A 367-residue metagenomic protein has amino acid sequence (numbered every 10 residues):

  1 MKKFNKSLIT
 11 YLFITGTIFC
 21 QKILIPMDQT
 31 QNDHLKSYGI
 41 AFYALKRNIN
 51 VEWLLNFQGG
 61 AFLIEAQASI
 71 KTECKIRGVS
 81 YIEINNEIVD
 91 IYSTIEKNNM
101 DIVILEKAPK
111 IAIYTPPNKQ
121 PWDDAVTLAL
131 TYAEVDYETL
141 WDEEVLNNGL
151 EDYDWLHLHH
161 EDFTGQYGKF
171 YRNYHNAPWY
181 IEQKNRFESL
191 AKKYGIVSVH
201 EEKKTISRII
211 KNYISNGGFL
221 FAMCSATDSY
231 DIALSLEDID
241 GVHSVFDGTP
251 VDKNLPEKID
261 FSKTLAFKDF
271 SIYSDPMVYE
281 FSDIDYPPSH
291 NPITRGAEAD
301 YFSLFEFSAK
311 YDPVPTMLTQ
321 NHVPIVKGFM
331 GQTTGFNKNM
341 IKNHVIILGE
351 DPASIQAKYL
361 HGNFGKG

Functional and structural regions predicted by a protein language model:
K2-Y11: Sec-dependent signal peptide recognition, specifically the positively charged N-region followed immediately by
C20-D124, A133: Hydrophobic targeting/anchoring helices
Q21-P26, N32-L63, D240, M330-G367: Extracellular ligand-binding/catalytic regions of CAZymes and related secreted enzymes and adhesion modules
K22-I23, D28-N32, L63, Q67-T72 (+2 more regions): Helical hinge/lid and interdomain linker segments adjacent to catalytic or ligand-binding clefts that mediate domain
N50-F57, L140-E143, S244-D247: Surface-exposed patches in mature extracellular/periplasmic domains of secreted proteins
P121-D124, T131, D228, D247 (+1 more regions): Catalytic beta-strand/loop cores that center a nucleophilic Ser/Cys/Thr and support acyl-enzyme chemistry
